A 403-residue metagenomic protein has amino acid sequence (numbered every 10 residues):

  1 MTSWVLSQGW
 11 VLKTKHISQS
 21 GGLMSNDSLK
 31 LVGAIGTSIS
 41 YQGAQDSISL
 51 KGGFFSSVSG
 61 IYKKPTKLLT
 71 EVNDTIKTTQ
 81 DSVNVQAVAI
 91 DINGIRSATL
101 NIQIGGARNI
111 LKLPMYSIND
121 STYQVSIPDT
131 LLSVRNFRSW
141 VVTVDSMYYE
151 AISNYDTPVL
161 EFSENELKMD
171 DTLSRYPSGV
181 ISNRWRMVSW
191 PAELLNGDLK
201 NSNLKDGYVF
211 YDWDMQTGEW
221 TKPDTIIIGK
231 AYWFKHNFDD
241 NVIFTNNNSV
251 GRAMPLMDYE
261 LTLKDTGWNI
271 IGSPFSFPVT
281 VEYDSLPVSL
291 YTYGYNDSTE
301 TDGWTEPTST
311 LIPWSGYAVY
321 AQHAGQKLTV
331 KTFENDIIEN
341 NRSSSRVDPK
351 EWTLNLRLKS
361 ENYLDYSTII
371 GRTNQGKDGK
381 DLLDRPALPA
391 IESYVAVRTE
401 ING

Functional and structural regions predicted by a protein language model:
Q8-G60, F162-G403: N-terminal exported-region signature
S59-R175: Glycan-association/targeting regions that enable binding to alpha-glucans and other polysaccharides
